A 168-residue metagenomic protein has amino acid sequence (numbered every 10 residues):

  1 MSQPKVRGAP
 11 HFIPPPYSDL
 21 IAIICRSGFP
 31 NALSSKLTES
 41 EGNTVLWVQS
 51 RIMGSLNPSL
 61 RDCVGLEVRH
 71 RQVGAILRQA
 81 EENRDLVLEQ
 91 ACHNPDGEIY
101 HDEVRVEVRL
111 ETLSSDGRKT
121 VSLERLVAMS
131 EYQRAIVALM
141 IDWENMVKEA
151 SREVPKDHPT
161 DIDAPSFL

Functional and structural regions predicted by a protein language model:
M1-L168: Small-molecule-sensing regulatory modules
